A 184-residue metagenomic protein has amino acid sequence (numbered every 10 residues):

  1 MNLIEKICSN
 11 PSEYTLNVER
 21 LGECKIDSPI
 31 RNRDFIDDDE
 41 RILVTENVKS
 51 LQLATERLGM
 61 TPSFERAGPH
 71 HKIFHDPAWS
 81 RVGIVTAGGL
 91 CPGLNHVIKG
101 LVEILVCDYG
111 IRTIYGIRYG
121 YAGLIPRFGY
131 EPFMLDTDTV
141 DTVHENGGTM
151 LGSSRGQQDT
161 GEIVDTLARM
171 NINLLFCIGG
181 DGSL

Functional and structural regions predicted by a protein language model:
M1-C24, H75-I125: N-terminal phosphate-binding or glycine-rich loops at protein starts, especially the Walker A/P-loop of NTPases
N2-M60: Helix-enriched interaction subdomains in cytosolic or periplasmic regions, typified by TIR/SEFIR signaling/NADase cores
F35-H75, A122-L175: Glycine-rich oxoanion-binding loops at beta->alpha junctions
R81-C91, T149-G152, N173-G179: Short glycine-rich or small-residue beta-strand-to-loop segments that form or flank ligand, phosphate, metal/Fe-S
Y119, G180-D181: An acidic- and aromatic-residue-enriched active-site/binding cleft used to recognize and process polar
L184: Mid-domain, small-residue-enriched loop/turn segments at the edges of structured enzyme/sensor domains
